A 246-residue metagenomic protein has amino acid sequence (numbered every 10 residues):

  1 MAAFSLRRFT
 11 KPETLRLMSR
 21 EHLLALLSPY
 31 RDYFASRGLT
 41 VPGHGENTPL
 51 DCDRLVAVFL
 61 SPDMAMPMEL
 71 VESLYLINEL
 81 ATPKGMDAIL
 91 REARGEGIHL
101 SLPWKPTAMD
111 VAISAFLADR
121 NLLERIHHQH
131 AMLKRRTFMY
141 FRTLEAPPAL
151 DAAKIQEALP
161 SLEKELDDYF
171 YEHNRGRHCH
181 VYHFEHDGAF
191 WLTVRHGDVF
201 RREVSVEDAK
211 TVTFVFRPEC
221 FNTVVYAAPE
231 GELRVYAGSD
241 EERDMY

Functional and structural regions predicted by a protein language model:
A3-F216: Intrinsically disordered, low-complexity polar/charged tails and linkers
T137-P147, N222-R234: Glycine-rich, often proline-containing surface loops adjacent to acidic residues and nearby aromatics that form
E203-V224, P229-E230, A237-Y246: C-terminal structured domains
